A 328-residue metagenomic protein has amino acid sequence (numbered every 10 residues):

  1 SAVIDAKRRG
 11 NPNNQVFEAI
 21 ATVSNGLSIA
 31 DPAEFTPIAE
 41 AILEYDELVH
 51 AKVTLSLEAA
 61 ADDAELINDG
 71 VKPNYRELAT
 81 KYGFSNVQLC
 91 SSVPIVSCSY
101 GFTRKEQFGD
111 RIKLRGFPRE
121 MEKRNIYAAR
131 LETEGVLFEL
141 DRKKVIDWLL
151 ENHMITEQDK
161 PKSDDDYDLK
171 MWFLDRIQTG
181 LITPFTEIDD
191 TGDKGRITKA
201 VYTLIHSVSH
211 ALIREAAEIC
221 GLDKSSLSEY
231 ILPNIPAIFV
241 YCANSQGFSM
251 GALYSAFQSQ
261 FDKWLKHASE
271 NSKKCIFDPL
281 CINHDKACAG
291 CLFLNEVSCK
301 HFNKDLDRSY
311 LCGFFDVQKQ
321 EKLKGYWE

Functional and structural regions predicted by a protein language model:
S1: Cys/His-rich short segments
D5-E328: C-terminal accessory domains/tails appended to large, multi-domain proteins
